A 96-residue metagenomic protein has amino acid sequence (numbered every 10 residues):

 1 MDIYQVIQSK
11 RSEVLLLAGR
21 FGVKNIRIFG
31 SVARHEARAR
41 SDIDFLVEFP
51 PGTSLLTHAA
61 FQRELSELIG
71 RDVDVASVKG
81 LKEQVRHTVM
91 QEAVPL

Functional and structural regions predicted by a protein language model:
M1-I26: Helical scaffold of the NTase/Pol beta-like nucleotidyltransferase catalytic core
M1-Y4, K10, F49-L81: Metal-dependent nucleotidyltransferase catalytic core
R11, R40, H58-A59, R86: Conserved strand-to-helix beginnings and helix N-cap segments that scaffold or border functional pockets
L15, G19, T53, V94: Basic nucleic-acid-binding interfaces
I26, I43-F45, V73: Conserved beta-strand core positions
G30, H35-S54: Catalytic metal-binding acidic patch
T88-L96: Short hydrophobic/aromatic patches at helix-to-coil boundaries
